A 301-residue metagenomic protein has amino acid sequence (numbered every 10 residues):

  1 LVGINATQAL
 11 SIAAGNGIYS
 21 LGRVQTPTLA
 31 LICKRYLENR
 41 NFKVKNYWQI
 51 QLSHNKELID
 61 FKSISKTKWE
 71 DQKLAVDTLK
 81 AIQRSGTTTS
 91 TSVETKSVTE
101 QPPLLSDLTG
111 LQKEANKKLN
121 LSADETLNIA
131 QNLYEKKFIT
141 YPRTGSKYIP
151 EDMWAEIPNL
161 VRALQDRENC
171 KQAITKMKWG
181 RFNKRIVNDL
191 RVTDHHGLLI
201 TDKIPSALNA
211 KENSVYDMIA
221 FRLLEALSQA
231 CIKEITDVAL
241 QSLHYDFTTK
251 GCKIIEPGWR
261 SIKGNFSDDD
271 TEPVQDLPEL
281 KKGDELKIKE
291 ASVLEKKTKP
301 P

Functional and structural regions predicted by a protein language model:
L1-T95, V192-K253, P257: Phosphate-backbone binding and catalysis cores of DNA-processing enzymes
A75-V215, L227, E234, K263-P301: Structured DNA-binding interfaces in DNA transaction proteins
W259-S261: A positional/architectural concept
